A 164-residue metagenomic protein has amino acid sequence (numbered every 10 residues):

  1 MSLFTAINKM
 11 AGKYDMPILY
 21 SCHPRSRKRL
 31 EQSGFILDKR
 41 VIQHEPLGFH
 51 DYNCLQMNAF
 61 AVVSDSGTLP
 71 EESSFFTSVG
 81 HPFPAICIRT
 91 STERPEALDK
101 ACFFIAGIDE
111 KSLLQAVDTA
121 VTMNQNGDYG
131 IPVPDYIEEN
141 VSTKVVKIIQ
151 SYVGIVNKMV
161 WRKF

Functional and structural regions predicted by a protein language model:
M1-M16, S21, S26-F164: Nucleotide-activated sugar donor-binding and catalytic core shared by glycosyltransferases and related lipid-linked
